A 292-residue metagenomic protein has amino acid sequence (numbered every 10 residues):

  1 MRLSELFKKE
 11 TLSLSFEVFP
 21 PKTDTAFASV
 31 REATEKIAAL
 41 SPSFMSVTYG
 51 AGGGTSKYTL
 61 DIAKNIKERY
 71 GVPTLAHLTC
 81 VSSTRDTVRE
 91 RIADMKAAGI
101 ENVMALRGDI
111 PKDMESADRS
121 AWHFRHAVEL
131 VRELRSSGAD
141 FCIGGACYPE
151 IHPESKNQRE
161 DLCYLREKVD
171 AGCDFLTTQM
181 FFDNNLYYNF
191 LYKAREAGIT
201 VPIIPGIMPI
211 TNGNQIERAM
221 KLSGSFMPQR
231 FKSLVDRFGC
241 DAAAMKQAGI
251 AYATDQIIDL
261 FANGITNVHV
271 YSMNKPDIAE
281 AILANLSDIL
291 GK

Functional and structural regions predicted by a protein language model:
M1-F16, T23-D24, R132-E133, K232-S233 (+2 more regions): N-terminal amphipathic alpha-helix/helix-capping segment at the start of soluble metabolic enzymes
L3-L6, T25-F27, G53-N65, T84-E90 (+4 more regions): Active-site-adjacent beta->alpha loops and helix N-cap segments on the catalytic face of soluble alpha/beta enzymes
S13-S29, T74-D86, G144-E160, R237-A251: Active-site mouth loops of central-metabolism enzymes
E17, M45, M95, K168 (+3 more regions): Conserved, mostly hydrophobic/aromatic
V18-P21, T48-G52, H77-S83, G108-D109 (+4 more regions): Active-site beta-loop-alpha junctions enriched in small/polar residues
D24-I37, T59, R85-I92, N157-E167 (+1 more regions): Short, acidic/polar
A121-Y148, E196-I250, D255, L286-K292: Active-site pocket-lining/capping segments in soluble small-molecule metabolic enzymes
E133-T177, A251-N263: Active-site/ligand-binding-proximal alpha/beta "capping" segment
